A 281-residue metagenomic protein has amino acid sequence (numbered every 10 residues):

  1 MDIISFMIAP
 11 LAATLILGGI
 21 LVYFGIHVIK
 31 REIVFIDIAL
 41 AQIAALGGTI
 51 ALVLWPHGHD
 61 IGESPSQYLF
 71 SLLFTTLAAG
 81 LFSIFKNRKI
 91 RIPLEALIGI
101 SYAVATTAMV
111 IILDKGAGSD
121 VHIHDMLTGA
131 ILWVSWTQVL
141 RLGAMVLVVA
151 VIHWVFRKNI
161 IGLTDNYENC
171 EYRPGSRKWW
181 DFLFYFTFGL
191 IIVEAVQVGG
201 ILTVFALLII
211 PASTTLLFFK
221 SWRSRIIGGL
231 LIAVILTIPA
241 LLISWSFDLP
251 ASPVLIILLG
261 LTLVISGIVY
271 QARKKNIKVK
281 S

Functional and structural regions predicted by a protein language model:
M1-G18, K30, I61-E63, L94 (+1 more regions): Membrane-interfacial amphipathic/re-entrant helices at transmembrane-helix boundaries
D2-I3, P56-E63, G118-V134, L242-W245: Membrane-interface helix termini and inter-helical loops of multi-pass transporters
S5-L17, I38, S64-L77, Q138-L147 (+2 more regions): Structural signature of hydrophobic alpha-helical transmembrane segments
I26-I36, T49-G118, T215-G228, S244-F247 (+1 more regions): Short loop segments and helix-boundary regions at transmembrane helix junctions of multi-pass inner-membrane proteins
I38, L54, L249-S281: Cytosolic-side transmembrane-helix boundaries in multi-pass membrane proteins
K89, L94-R157: Transmembrane helix-bundle core of multi-pass membrane transporters and related energy-transducing complexes
A150-F184: Membrane-helix/interface signature in polytopic inner-membrane proteins
L202-P253: Transmembrane alpha-helical segments in multi-pass inner-membrane proteins
